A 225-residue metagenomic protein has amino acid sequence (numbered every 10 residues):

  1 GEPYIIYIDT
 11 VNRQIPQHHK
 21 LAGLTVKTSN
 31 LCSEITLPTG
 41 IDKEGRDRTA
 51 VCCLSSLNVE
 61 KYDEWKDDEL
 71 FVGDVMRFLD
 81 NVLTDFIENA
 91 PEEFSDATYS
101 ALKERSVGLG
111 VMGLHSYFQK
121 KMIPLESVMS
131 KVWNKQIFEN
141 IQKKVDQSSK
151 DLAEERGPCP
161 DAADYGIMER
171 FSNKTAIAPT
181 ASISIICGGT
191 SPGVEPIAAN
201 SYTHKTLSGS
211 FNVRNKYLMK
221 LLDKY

Functional and structural regions predicted by a protein language model:
E2-Y225: Long, C-terminal-biased catalytic regions of enzyme "large/alpha" subunits
